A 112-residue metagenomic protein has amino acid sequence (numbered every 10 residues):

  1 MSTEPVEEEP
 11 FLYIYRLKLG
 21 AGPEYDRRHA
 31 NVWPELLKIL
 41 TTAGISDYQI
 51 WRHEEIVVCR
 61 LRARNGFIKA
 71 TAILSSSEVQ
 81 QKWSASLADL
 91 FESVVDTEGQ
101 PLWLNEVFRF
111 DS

Functional and structural regions predicted by a protein language model:
M1-E8, F110-S112: Basic/polar N-terminal segments that are highly enriched at the extreme N-terminus, encompassing both cleavable
E8-P23: Short glycine-/aliphatic-rich beta-strand segments at the starts of folded cytosolic domains
R16, R60-R62, R109: Short, well-ordered beta-strand micro-motif
A21-I45: Short amphipathic alpha-helical segments
W33, Y48, W83-S84: Tryptophan-centric aromatic hotspots in well-structured domains and transmembrane helices
L37-V58, R62-G66: Short, glycine- and small/hydrophobic-rich beta-strand elements in well-ordered beta-sheets
A43, R64-L102: An amphipathic, aromatic/His-enriched active-site/gating alpha helix that lines ligand/cofactor pockets
Q100-S112: Charged phosphate-binding loop/patch that engages nucleotide di/tri-phosphates or the phosphate backbone of nucleic
